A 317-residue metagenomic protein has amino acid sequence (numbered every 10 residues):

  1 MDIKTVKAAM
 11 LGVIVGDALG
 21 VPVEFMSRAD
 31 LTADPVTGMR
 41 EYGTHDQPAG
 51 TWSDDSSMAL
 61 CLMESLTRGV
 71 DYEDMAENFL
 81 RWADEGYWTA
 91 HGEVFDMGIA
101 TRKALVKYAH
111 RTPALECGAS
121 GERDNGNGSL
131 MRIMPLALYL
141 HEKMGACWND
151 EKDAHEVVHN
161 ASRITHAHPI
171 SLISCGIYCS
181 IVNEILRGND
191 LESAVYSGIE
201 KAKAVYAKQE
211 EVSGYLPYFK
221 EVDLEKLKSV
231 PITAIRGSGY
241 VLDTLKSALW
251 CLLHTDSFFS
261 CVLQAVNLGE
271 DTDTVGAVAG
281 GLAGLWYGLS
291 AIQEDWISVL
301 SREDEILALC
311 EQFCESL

Functional and structural regions predicted by a protein language model:
M1-L317: Structured, active/binding-site neighborhoods that engage oxygen-rich ligands
